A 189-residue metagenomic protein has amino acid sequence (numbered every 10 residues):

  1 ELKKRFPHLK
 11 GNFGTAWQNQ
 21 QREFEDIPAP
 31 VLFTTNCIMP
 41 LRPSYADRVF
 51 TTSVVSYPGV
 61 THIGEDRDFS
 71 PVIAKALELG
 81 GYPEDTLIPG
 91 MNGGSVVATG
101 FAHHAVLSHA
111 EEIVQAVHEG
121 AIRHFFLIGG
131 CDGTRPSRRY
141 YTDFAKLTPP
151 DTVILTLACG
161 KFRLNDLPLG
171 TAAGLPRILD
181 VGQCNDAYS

Functional and structural regions predicted by a protein language model:
E1-S189: Metallocofactor- and cofactor-centric catalytic cores in central/energy metabolism, strongly enriched
